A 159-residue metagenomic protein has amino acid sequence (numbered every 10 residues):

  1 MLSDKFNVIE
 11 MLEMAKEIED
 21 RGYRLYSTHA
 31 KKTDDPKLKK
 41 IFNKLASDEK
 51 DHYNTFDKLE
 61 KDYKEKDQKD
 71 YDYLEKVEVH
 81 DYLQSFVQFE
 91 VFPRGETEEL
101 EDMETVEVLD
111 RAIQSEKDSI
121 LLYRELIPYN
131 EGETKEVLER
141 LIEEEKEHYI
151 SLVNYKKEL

Functional and structural regions predicted by a protein language model:
M1-L159: Non-heme di-metal
